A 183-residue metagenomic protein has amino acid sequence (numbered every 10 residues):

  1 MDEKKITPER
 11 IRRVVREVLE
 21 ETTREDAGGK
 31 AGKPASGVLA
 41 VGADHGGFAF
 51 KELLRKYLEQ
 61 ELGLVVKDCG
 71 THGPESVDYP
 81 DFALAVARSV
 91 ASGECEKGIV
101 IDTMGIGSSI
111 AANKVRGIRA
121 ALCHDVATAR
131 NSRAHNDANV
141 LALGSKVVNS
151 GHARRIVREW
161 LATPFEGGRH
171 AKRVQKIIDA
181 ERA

Functional and structural regions predicted by a protein language model:
D2-V14, P34-A35, D125-A183: C-terminal binding/interaction regions
V38-A43, C69, V100, L141-A142: Short glycine-rich or small-residue beta-strand-to-loop segments that form or flank ligand, phosphate, metal/Fe-S
A40-V65: Glycine-rich phosphate/diphosphate-binding loop of Rossmann-like nucleotide-binding domains
L62-V65, G117-D125: Short hydrophobic/aromatic-enriched beta-strand-loop microsegments
V65-S76: A short beta-strand-loop structural module common to alpha/beta enzyme folds
F82-V100: Short, structured active-site "lid" loops
G93, I101-I118: Compact, glycine-rich, soluble single-domain proteins
